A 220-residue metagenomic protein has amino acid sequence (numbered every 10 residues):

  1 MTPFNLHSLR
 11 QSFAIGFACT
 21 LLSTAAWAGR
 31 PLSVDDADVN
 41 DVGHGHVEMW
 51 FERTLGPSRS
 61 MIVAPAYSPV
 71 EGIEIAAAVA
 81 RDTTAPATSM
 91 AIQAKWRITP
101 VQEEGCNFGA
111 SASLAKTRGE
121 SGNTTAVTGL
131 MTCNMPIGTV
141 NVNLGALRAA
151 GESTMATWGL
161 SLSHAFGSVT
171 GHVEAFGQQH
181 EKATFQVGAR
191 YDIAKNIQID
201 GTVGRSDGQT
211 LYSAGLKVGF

Functional and structural regions predicted by a protein language model:
M1-S33: Cleavable N-terminal export/targeting peptides
W27-F220: Transmembrane beta-barrel domains of Gram-negative outer membranes and organellar outer membranes
